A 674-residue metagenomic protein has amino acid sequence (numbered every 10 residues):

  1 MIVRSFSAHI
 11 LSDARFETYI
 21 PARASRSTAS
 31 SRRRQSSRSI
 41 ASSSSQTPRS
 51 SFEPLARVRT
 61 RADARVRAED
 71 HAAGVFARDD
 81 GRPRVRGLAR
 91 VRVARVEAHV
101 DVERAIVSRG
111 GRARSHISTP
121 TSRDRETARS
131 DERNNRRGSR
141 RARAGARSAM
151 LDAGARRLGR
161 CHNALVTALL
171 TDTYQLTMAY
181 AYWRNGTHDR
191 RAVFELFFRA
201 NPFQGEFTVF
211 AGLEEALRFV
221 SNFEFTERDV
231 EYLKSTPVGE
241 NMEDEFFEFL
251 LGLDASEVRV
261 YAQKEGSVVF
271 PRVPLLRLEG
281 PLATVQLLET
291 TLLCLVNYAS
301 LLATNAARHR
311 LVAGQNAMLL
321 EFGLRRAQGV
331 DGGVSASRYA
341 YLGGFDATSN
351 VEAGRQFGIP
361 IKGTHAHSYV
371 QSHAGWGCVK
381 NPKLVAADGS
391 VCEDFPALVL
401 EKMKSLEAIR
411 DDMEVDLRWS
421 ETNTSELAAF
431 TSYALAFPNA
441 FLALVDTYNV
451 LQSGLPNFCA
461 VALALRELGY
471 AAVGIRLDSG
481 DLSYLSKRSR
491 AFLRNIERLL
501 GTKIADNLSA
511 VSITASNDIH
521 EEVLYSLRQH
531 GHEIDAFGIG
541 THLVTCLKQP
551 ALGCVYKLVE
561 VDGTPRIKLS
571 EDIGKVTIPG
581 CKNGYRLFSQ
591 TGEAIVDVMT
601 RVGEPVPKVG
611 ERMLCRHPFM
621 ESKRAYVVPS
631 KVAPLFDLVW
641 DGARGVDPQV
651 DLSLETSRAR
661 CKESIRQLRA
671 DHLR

Functional and structural regions predicted by a protein language model:
I2-S7, S12-T18, R23-S51, S118 (+1 more regions): Low-acidity, Ser/Thr- and Arg-rich intrinsically disordered low-complexity segments
F6-H9, F16-Y19, Q35, V58 (+5 more regions): Hydrophobic alpha-helical signal/anchor motif
R38, Q46-P48, L55-R61, R67 (+7 more regions): Compositionally biased, intrinsically disordered low-complexity segments enriched in Pro/Arg/Gln/His
M150-N439, Q452, A464-E467, A471 (+3 more regions): Ordered alpha/beta subdomains of enzyme catalytic regions
Q263, R325-A327, I513-E521, G540-H542: Glycine-rich beta-to-alpha transition loops that act as phosphate-gripper elements at the mouths of alpha/beta enzyme
L444-T447, V473-D481, S512-S516, L527 (+1 more regions): Catalytic beta/alpha-barrel core
I519-H532: Catalytic cores of alpha/beta
E533-A551: Glycine-rich phosphate-binding active-site loops on the catalytic face of alpha/beta enzymes
